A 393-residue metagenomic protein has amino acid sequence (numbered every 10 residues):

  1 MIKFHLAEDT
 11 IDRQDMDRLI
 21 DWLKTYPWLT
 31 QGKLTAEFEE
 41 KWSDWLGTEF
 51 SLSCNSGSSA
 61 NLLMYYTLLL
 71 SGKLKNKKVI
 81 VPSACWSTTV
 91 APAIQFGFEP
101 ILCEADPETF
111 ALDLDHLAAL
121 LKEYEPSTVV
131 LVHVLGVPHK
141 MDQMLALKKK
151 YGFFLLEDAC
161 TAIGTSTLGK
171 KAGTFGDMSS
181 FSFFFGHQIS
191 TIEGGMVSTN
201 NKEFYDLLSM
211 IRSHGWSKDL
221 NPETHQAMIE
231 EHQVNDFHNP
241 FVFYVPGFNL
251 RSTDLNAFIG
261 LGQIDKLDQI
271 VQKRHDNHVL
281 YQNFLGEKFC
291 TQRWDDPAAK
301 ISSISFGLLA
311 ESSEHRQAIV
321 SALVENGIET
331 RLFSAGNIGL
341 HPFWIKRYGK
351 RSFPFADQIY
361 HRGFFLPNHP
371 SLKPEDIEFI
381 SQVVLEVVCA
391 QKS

Functional and structural regions predicted by a protein language model:
M1-W28, F153, V242-Y244, P367: N-terminal "arm"/small-domain region of PLP-dependent enzymes with the aminotransferase-like
E8-D9, K33-E40, W45-L52, G57-S58 (+5 more regions): PLP-dependent aminotransferase class I/II
K33-K78, P92-I94, L102-E104, K170: Phosphate-binding glycine-rich loop
L52, I80, I101, L155-L156 (+3 more regions): Structural detector of well-ordered beta-strand residues that form the stable sheet scaffold of enzyme domains
L69-K150, F154-A159, S166: PLP-dependent aminotransferase-like
E125, G152, G176-D177, F289: Residue-level detector of structured alpha->beta connecting loops
E157-T191, D206, P240-V242: Conserved active-site segment immediately N-terminal to the catalytic lysine that forms the internal aldimine
F181-S182, G195-N201, E230-H232: Short beta-strand-to-turn element immediately C-terminal to the catalytic PLP-Schiff-base lysine in fold type I
